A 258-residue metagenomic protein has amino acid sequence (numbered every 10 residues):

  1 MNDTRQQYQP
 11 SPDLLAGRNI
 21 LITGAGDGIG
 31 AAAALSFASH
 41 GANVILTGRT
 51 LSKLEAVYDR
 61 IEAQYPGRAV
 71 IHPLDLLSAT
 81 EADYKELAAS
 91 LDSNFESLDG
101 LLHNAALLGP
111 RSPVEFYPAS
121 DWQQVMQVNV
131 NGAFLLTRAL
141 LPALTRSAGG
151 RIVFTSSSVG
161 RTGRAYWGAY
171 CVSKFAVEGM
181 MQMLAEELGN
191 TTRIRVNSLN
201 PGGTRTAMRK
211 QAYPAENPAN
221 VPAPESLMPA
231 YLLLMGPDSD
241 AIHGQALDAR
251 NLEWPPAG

Functional and structural regions predicted by a protein language model:
R5, I194, S198-L199, T206 (+1 more regions): C-terminal helical subdomain
N19, G26-G28: Conserved glycine-rich cofactor-binding loop
Q64-T80: Rossmann-fold cofactor-recognition segment
L87, S112-V114, P118-Q123: Substrate-binding pocket helix/loop in short-chain dehydrogenase/reductase
T137, S173: Active-site helix of classical SDR
S157: Residue(s) in the substrate-gating loop at a strand-loop-helix junction that position the organic substrate next
T162, M183-I194: Active-site-adjacent segment of SDR/Rossmann-fold oxidoreductases
